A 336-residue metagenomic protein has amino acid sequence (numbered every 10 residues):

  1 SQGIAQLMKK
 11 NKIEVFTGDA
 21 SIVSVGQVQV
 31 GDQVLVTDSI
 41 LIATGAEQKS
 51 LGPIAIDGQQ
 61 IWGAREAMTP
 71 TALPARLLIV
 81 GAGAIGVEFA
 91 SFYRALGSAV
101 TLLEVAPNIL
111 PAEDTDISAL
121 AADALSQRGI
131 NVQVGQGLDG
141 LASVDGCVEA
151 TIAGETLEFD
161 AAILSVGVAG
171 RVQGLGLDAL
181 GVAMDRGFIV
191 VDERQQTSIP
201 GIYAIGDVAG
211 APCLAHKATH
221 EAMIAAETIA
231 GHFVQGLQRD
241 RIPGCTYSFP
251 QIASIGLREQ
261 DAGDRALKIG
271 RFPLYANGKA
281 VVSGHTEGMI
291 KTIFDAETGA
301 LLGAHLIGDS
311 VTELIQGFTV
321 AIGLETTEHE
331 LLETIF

Functional and structural regions predicted by a protein language model:
S1, A5, T69, P74-L78 (+5 more regions): Rossmann-like dinucleotide-binding cores of NAD(P)H-dependent redox enzymes
S1-S39, V132, D139-V148, L157-F159: Feature captures the FAD/FMN-dependent oxidoreductase FAD-binding
T17-D19, S24, T44, G63-R65 (+2 more regions): Short loop/edge segments at beta-strand edges and connector loops that shape dinucleotide/nucleotide cofactor-binding
A20-S21, L35-G45, I79-V80, V100 (+4 more regions): Short hydrophobic core segments
S24-G52, W62-A64, T69: Glycine-rich active-site/cofactor-binding loop and its immediate structural neighborhood
D57-P74, T156-F233: FAD-site-proximal beta/loop scaffold in flavoenzymes
I61, I85-F89, A95, R171-V172 (+1 more regions): Short glycine/serine/threonine-rich phosphate/pyrophosphate-binding segments that cradle anionic phosphate groups
A230-G231, Y247-R258, G263-F336: Flexible, glycine-rich terminal cap/loop adjacent to redox cofactors in electron-transfer oxidoreductases
